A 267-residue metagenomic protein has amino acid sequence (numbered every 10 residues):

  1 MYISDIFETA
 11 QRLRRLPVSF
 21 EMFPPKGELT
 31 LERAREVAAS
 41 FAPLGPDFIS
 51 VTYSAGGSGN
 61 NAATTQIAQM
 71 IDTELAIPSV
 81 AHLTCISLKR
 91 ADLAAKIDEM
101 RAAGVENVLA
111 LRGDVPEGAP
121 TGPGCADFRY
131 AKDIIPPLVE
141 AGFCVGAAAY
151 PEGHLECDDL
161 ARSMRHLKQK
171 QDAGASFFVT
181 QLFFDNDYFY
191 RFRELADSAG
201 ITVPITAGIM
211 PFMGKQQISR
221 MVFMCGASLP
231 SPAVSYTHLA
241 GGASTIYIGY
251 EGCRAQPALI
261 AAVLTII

Functional and structural regions predicted by a protein language model:
M1-F20: N-terminal amphipathic alpha-helix/helix-capping segment at the start of soluble metabolic enzymes
Y2, T237-H238: Conserved small/polar residues in nucleotide/adenosyl-binding loops
V18-M22, I49-V51, S79-L83, V108-A110 (+4 more regions): Hydrophobic faces of well-ordered beta-strands that scaffold small-molecule active sites in alpha/beta enzyme cores
S19-R33, V80-A91, G146-A161, S235: Active-site mouth loops of central-metabolism enzymes
L31-F48, A94-L109, D114-G124, F128-C144 (+3 more regions): Alpha/beta enzyme core
D47-T65, V115-C125, V179-F189, Y250-P257: Glycine-rich, proline-tolerant flexible connector loops at the mouths of alpha/beta enzymes
N61-A81, F128-A147, F192-T206, A262-I267: Alpha-helix-loop-beta-strand connector modules within alpha/beta enzyme cores
F143-L229: Active-site-adjacent structural elements that line small-molecule/cofactor binding pockets in enzymes
